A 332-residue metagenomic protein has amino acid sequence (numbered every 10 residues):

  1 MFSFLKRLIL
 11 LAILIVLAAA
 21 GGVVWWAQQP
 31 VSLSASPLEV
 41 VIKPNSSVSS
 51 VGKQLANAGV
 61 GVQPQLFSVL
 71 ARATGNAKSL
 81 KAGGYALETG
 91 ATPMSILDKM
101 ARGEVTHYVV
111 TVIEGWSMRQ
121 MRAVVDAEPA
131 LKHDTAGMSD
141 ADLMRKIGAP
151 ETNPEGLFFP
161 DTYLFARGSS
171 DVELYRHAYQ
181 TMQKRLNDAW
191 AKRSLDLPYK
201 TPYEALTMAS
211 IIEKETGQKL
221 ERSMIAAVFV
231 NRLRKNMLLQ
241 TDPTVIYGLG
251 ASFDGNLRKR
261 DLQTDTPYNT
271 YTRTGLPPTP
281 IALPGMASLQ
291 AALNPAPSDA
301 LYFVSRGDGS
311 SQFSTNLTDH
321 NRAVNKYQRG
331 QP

Functional and structural regions predicted by a protein language model:
M1-P37: N-terminal type II signal-anchor transmembrane helix that functions as the membrane-insertion/stop-transfer segment
M1-S3, L66, A178, Q312: Intrinsic disorder/low-structure terminal segments
F4-L5, V51, V304: Intrinsically disordered, low-complexity sequence elements enriched in Ser/Thr/Gly/Pro
K6-L10, P37, A77-S79, W116-Q120 (+2 more regions): Short low-complexity stretches enriched in small and charged residues
I15, A91, G275: Residue-level detector of flexible, active-site-proximal loop/helix-junction positions within diverse enzyme catalytic
V23-L186: Signal peptide-directed extracytoplasmic domains
A123, A127-T135, R145-P332: Bacterial extracytoplasmic/cell-wall-associated proteins, especially those involved in peptidoglycan
